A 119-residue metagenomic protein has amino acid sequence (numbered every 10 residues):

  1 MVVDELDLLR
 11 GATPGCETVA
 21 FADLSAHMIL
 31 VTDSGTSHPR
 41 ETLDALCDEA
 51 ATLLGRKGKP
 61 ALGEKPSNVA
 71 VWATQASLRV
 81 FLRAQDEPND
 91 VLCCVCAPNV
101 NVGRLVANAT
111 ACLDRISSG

Functional and structural regions predicted by a protein language model:
M1-G119: Non-catalytic interaction/Regulatory regions outside core domains
